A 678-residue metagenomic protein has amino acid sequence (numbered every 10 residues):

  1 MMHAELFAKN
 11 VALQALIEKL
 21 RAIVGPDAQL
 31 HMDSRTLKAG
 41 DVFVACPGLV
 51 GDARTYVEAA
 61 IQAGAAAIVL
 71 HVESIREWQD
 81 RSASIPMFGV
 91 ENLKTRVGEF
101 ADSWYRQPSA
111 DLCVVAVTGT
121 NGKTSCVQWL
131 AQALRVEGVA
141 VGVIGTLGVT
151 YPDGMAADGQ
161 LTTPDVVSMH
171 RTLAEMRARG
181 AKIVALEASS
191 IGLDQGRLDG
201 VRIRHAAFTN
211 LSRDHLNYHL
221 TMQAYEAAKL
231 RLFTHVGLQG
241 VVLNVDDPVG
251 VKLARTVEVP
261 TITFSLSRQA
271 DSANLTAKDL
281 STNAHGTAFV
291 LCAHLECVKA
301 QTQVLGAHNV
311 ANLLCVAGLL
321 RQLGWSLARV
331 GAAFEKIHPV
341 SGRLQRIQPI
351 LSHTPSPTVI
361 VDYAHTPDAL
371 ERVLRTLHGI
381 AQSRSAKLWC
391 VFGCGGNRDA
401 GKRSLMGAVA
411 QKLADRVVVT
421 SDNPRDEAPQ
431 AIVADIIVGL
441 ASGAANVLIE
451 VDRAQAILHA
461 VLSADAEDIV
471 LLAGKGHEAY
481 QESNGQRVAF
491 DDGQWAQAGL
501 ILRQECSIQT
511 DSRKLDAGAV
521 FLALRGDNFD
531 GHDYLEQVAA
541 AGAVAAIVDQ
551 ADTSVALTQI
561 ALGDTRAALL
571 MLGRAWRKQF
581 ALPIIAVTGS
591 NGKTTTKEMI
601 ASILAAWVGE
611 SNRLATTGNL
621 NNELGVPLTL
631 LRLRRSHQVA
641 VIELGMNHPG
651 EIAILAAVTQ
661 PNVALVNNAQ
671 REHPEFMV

Functional and structural regions predicted by a protein language model:
M1-E99, S103, P248, T276-S281 (+8 more regions): N-terminal leader/targeting and accessory segments in enzymes
A4, A8-K9, I68, V72-R81 (+4 more regions): C-terminal helical cap/extension that packs against the catalytic core of soluble nucleotide-cofactor enzymes
G48-G51, V340, P367-L370, R375-S442 (+4 more regions): Active-site beta-alpha connecting loops in nucleotide-dependent enzymes
G48-V50, S190-I191, R213-D214, D247-P248 (+7 more regions): Short glycine-rich anion-binding loops that position phosphate/pyrophosphate groups of nucleotides and phosphorylated
Q62-A63, D80-S82, D199-R202, L232-G237 (+5 more regions): Short, conserved loop/helix-junction motifs that constitute active-site signature segments in enzyme catalytic cores
H71-D80, R179-A181, D194, I203-T358 (+7 more regions): Acidic, Mg2+-coordinating active-site environments of NTP-dependent enzymes
R96-V245, V251-V257, L323, A568-V678: Phosphate-binding loop of NTP-binding sites
I469-L500: Glycine/aspartate-rich loop-and-adjacent alpha/beta segment that forms the canonical ThDP
